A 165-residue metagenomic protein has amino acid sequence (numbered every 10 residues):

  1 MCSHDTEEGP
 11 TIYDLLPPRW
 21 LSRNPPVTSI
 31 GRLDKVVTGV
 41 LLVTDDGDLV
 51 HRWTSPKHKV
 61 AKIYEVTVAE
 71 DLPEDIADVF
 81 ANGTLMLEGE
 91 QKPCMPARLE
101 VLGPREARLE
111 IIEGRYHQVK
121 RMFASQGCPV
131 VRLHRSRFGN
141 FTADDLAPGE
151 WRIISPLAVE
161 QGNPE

Functional and structural regions predicted by a protein language model:
M1-E165: Basic, flexible Lys/Arg- and Gly-enriched helix-loop patches that mediate nucleic-acid binding at interfaces with rRNA
